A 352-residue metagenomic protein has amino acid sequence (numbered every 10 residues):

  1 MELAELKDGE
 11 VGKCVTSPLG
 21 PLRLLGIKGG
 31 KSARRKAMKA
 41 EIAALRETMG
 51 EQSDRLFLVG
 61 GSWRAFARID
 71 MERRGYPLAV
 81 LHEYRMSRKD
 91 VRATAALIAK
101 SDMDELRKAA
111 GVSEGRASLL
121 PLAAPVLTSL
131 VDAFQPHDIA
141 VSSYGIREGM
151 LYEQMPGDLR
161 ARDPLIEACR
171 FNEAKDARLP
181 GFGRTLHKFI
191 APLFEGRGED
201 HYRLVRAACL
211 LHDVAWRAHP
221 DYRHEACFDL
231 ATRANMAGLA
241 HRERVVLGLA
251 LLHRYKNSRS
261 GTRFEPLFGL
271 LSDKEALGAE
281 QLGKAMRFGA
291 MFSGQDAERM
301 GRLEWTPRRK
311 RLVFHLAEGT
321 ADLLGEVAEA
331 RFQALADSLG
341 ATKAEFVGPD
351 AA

Functional and structural regions predicted by a protein language model:
M1: Short acidic, Gly/Ser-rich segments with clustered Asp/Glu that frequently serve as metal-coordination loops in enzyme
A4-D296, L303-F314, G319-D322, Q333: Helical "lid/coupling" subdomains associated with nucleotide-phosphate turnover
I139, K343-F346: Generic structural signal for residues in well-ordered beta-strands
L323-K343: Short, non-transmembrane amphipathic alpha-helical segments
F346-A352: Short proline/glycine- and acidic-rich turn/helix-capping motifs at secondary-structure junctions
